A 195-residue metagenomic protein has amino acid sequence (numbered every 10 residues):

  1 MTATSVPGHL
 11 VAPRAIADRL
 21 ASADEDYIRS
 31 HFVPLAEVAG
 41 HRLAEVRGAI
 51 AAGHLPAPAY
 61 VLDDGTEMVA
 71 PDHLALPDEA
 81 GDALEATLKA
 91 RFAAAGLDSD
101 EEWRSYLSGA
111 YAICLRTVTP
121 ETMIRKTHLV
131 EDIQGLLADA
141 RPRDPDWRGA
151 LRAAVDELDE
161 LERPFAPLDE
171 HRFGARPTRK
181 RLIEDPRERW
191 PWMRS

Functional and structural regions predicted by a protein language model:
T2-R14, H54-S195: Long, charge-rich, low-complexity intrinsically disordered regions
A3-T4, A15-I16, H31, A44: N-terminal cysteine/histidine-rich coordination modules
A12, A21, V33-L35: N-terminal leader/presequence regions that precede the main folded/catalytic core
A15-R29: Positively charged, polyanion-binding regions of nucleic-acid-associated proteins
D26-V46: Polyanion-binding surface elements
F32, G40, G53-H54, G96: Short, flexible coil/linker elements and helix-boundary hinge sites characteristic of intrinsically disordered
H41-A59: Charge-enriched amphipathic alpha-helical scaffolds
